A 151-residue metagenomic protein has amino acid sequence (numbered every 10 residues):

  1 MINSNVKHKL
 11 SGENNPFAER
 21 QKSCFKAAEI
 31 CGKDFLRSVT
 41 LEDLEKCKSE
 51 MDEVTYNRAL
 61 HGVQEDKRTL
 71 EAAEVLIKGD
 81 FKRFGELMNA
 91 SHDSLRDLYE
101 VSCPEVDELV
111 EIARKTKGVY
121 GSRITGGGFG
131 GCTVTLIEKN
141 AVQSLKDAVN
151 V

Functional and structural regions predicted by a protein language model:
M1-G121, T135-V151: C-terminal nucleotide
G130-V134: N-terminal pre-core extensions flanking Radical SAM catalytic domains
